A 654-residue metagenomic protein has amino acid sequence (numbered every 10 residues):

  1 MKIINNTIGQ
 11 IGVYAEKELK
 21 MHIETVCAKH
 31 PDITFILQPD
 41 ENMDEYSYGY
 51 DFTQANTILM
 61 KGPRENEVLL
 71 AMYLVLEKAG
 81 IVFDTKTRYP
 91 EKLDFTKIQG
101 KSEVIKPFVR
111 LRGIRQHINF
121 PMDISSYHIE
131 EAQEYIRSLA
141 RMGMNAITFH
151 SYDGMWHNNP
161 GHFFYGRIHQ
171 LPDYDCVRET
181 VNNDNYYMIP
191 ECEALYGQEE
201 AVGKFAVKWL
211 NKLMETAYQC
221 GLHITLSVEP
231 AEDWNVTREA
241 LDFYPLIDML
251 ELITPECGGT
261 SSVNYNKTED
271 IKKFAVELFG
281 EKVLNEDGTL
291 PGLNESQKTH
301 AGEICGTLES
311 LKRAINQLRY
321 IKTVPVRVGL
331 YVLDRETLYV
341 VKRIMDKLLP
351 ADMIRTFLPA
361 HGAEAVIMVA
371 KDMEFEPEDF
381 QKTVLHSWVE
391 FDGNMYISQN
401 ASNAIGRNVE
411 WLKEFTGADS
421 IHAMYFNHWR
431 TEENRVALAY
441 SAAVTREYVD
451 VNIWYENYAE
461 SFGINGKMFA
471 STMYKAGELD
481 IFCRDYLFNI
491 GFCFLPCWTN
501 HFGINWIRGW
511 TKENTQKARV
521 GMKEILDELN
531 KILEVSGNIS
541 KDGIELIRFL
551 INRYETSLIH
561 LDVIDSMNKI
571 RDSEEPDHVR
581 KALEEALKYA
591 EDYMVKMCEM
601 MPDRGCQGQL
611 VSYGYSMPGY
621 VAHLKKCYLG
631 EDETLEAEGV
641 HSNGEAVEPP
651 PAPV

Functional and structural regions predicted by a protein language model:
K2-I4, I8-E18, H22, M43 (+3 more regions): Feature activates predominantly on carbohydrate-active enzymes
K17-M21, N66-I81, M142, R435-R446 (+2 more regions): Short, hydrophobic/amphipathic alpha-helical patches that form generic packing surfaces within helical domains
K20-P31, M373: A short, well-structured beta->alpha microelement
C27-D44: Auxiliary, metal-adjacent structural segments of Zn-dependent hydrolase domains
F35-L37, Y46-Q54, E645, V654: Broad, structure-driven detector of short, well-ordered beta-strand segments within folded domains
Q38, V82-T96, H117-N119, N145-I147 (+8 more regions): Catalytic-core regions of glycoside hydrolase
V451-V654: Catalytic domains of carbohydrate-active enzymes that cleave complex glycans
